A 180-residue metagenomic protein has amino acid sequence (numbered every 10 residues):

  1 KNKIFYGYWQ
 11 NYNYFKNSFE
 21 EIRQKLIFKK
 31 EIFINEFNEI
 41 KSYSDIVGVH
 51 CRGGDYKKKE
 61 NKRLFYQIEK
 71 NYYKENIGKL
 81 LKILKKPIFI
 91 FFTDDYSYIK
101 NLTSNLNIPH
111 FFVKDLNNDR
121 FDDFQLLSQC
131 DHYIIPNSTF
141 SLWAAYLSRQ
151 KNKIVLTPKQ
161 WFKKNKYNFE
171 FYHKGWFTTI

Functional and structural regions predicted by a protein language model:
K1-L84: Secretory-pathway luminal glycosyltransferase catalytic domains
S18, K29, S42, K58 (+6 more regions): Serine/threonine-rich low-complexity intrinsically disordered regions
I22, L64, I108, Q150-N152 (+1 more regions): General N-terminal targeting signals
G48, H110-F112, V155, W176-T179: Conserved beta-strand scaffold positions in the cores of enzyme catalytic domains, especially in NTP/NDP-utilizing
R52, K74-I77, L116-R120, G175: Short amphipathic alpha-helical segments, especially helix-boundary/capping motifs
E60, Q125, G175-W176: Solvent-exposed, flexible loop/coil residues
G78-N165: Donor-binding and catalytic core of enzymes assembling or modifying cell-surface/extracellular glycoconjugates
K164-I180: Leloir-type glycosyltransferase catalytic cores
